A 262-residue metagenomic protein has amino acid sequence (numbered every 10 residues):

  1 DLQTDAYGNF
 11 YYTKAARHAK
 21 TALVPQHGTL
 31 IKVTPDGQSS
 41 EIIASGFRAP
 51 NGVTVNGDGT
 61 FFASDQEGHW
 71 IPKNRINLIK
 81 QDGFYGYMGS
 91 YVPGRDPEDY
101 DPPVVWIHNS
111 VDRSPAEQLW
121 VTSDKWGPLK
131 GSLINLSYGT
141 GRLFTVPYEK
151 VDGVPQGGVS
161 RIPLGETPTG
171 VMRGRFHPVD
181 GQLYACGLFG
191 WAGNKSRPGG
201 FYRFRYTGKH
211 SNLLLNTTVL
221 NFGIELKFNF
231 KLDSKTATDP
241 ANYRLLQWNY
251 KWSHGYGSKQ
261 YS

Functional and structural regions predicted by a protein language model:
D1-K227, S234: Beta-propeller domains with acidic blade repeats across secreted/periplasmic ectodomains and cytosolic WD/CNH propellers
K227-S262: Short, surface-exposed alpha-helix to beta-strand junction/turn motifs within ectodomains of secreted and cell-envelope
